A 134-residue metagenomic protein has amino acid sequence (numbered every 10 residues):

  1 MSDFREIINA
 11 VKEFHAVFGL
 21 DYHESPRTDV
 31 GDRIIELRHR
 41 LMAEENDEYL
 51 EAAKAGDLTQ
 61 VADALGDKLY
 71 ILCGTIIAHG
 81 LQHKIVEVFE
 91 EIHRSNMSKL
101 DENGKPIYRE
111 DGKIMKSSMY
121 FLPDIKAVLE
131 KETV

Functional and structural regions predicted by a protein language model:
M1-V134: Flexible "arm" and connector segments at domain edges
